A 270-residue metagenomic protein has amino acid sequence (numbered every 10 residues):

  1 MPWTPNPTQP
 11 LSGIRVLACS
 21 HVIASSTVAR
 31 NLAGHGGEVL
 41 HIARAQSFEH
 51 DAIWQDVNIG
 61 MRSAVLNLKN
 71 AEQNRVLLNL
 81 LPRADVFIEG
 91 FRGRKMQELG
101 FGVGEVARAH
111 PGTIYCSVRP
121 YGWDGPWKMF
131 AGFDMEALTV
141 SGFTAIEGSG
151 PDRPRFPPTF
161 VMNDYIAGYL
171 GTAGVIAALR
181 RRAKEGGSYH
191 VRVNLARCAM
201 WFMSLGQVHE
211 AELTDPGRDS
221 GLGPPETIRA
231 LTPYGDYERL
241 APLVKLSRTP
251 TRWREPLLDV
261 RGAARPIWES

Functional and structural regions predicted by a protein language model:
M1-R197, W201, E210-D236, L240-L243 (+2 more regions): N-terminal helix-loop segment corresponding to the beta1-alpha1 unit of nucleotide/adenylate-binding folds
